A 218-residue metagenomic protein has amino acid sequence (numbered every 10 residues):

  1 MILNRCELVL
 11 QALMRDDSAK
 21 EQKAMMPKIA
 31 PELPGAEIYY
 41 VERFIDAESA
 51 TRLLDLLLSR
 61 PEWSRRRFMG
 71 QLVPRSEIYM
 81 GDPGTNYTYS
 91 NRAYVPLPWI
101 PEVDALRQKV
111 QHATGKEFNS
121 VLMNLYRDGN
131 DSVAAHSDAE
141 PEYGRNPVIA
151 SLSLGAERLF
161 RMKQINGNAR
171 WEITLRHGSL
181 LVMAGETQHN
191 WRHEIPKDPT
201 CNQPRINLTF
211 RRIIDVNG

Functional and structural regions predicted by a protein language model:
I2-G218: Non-heme Fe(II) oxygenase metal-center motifs and adjacent flexible, charged/small-residue loops
